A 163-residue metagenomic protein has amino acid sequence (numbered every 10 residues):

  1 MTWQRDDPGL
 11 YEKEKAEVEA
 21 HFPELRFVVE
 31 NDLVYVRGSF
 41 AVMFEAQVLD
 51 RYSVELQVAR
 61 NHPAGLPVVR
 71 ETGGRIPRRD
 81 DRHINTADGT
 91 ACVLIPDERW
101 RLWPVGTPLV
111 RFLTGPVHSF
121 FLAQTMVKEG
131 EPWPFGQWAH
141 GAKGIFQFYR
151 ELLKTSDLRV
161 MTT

Functional and structural regions predicted by a protein language model:
M1-R51, N61-T163: UBC/E2-like fold recognition across ubiquitin and ubiquitin-like conjugation systems, capturing catalytically active
